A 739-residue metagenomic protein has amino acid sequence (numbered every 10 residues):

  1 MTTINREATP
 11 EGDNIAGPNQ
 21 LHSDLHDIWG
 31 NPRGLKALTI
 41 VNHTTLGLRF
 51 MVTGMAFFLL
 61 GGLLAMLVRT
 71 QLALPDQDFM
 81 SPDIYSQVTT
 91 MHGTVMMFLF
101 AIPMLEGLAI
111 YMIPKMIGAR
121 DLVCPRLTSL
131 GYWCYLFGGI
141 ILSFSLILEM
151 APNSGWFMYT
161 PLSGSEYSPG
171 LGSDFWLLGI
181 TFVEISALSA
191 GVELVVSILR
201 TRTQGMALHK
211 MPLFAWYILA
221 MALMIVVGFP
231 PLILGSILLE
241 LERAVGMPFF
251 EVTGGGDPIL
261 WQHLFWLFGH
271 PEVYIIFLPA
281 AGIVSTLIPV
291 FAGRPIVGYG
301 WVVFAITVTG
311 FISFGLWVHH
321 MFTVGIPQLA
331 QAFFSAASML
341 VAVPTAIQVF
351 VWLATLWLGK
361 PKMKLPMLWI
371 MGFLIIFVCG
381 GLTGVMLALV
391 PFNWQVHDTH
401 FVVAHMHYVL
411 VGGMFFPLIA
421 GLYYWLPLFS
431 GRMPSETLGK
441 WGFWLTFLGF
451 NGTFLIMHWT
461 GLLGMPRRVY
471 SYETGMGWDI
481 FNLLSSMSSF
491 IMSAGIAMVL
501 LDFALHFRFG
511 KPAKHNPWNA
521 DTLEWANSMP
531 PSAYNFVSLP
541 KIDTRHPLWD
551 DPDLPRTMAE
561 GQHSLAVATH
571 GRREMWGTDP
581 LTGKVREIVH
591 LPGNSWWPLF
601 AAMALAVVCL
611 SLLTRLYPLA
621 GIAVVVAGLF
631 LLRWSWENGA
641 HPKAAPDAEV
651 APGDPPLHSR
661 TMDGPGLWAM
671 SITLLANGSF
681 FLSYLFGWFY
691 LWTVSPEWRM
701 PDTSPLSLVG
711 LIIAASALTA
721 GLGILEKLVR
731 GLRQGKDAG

Functional and structural regions predicted by a protein language model:
T2-S707, I713, A738: Membrane-embedded and interfacial regions of multi-pass energy-transducing membrane proteins
L711-I724: Glycine- and small hydrophobic-enriched segments that form the cores of compact globular domains
G723-G731: Extracellular-facing segments of soluble proteins and assemblies that are Gly/Ser/Thr-biased and enriched in aromatics
R730-A738: Short, intrinsically disordered, charge-balanced linker/junction segments flanking boundaries in proteins
